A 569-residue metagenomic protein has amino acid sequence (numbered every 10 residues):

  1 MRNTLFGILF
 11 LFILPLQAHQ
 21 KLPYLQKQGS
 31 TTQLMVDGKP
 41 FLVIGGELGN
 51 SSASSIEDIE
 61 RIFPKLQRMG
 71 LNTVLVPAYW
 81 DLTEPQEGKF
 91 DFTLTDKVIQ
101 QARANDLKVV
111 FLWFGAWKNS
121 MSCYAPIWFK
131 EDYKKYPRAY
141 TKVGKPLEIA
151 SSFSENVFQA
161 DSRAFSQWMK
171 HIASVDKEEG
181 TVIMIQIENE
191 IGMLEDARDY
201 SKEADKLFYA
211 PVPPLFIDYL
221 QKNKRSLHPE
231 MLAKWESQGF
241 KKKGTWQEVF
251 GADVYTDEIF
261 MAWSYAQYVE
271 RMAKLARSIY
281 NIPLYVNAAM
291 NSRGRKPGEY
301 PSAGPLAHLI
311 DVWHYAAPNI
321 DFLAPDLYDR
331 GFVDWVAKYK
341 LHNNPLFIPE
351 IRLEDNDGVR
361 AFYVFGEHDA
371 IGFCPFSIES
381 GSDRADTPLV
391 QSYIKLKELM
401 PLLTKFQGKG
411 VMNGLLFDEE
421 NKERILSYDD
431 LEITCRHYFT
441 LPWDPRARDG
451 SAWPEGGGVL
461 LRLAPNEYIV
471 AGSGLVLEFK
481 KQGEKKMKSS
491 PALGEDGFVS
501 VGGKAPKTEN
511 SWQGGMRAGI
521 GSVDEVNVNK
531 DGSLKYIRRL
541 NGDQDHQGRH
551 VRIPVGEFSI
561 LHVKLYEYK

Functional and structural regions predicted by a protein language model:
A18-N72: N-terminal carbohydrate-binding accessory modules
H19, F362-K486, P491-P506: Aromatic- and carboxylate-lined catalytic core of secreted/periplasmic carbohydrate-active enzymes
G38, L66, V74, A102 (+5 more regions): Conserved, mostly hydrophobic/aromatic
S52-R68, G298-A316, F332-W335, G358-A361: Short, acidic/polar
D58-K134, A262-I279: Aromatic-lined substrate-binding rim segments of carbohydrate-active enzymes
L107, V269-I282, H308-Q407: Catalytic-core region of carbohydrate-active enzymes that cleave or remodel glycosidic bonds
K135-I310: Polysaccharide-binding and catalytic clefts of secreted carbohydrate-active enzymes
R446-A452, I469-K569: C-terminal beta-sandwich/jelly-roll accessory domains of carbohydrate-active enzymes
